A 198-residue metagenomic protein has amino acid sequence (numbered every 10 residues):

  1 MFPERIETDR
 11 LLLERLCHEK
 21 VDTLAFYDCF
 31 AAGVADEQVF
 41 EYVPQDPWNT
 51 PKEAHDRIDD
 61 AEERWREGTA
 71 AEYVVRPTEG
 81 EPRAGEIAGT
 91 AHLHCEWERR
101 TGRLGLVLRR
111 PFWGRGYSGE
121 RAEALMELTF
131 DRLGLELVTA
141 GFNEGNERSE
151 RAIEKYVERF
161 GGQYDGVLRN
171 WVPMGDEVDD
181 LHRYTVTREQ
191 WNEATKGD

Functional and structural regions predicted by a protein language model:
M1-E37, G80-D198: Acyl-donor (CoA/ACP) binding surface of acyl/acetyltransferases
D36-D60, A71-Y73: Conserved GNAT-fold acetyl-CoA-binding loop/helix
E63-G68: Soluble sensory domains of the PAS superfamily and closely related sensory modules
A70-Y73, E136-V138: Residue-level recognition of the N-termini of beta-strands and the immediately preceding loop/turn
